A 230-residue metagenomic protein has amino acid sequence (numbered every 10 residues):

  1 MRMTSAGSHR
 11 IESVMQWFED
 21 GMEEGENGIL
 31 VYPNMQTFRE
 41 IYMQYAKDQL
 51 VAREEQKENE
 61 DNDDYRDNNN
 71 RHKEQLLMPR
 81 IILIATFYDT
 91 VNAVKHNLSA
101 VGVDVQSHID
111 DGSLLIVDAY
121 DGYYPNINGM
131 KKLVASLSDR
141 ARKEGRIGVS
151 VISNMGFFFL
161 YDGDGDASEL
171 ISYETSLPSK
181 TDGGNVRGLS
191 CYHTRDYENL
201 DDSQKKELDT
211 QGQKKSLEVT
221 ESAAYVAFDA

Functional and structural regions predicted by a protein language model:
R2-A230: Non-catalytic regulatory/interaction regions at protein termini and inter-domain linkers
